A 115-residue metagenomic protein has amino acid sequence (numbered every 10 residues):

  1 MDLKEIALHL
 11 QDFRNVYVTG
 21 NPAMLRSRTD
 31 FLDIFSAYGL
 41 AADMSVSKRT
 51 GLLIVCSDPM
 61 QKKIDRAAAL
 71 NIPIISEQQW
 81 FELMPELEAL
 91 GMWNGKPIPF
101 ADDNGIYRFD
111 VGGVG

Functional and structural regions predicted by a protein language model:
M1-G115: DNA strand-break repair and replication-stress modules
